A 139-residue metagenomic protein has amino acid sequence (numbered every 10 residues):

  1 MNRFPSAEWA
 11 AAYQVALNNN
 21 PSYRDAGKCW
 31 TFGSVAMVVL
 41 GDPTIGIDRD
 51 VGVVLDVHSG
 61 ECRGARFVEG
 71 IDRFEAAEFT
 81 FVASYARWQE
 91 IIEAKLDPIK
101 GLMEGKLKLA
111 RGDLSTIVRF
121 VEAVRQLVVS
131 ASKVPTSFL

Functional and structural regions predicted by a protein language model:
M1-L139: Feature captures hydrophobic
